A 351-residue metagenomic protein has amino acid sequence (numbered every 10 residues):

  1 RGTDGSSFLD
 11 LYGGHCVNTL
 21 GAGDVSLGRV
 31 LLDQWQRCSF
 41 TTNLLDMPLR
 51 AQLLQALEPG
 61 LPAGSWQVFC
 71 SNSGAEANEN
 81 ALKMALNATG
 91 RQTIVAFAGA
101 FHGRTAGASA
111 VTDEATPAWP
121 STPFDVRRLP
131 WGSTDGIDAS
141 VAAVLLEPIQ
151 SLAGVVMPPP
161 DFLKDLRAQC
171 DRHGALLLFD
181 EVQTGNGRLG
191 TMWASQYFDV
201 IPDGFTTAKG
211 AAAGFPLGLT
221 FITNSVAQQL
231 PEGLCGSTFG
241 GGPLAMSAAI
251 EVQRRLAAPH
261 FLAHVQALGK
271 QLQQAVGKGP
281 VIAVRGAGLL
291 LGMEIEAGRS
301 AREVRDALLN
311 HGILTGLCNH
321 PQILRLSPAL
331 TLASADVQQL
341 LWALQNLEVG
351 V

Functional and structural regions predicted by a protein language model:
R1-V351: Conserved N-terminal phosphate-binding loop of PLP-dependent enzymes in the Aspartate aminotransferase
